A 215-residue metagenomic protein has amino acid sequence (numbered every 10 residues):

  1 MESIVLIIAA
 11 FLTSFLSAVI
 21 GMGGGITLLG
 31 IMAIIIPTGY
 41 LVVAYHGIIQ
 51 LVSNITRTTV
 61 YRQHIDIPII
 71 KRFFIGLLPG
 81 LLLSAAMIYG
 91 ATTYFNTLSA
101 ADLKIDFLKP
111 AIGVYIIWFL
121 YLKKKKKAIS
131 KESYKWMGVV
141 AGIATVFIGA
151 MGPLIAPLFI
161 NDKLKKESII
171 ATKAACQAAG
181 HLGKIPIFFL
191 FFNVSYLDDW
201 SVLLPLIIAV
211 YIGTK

Functional and structural regions predicted by a protein language model:
M1-I36, L122-K173: Selected transmembrane alpha-helices and immediately adjacent juxtamembrane segments of polytopic inner-membrane
E2-S3, I35-L51, A101-V114, V139-G149 (+1 more regions): Structural signature of hydrophobic alpha-helical transmembrane segments
I8-L16, I20, A44, I48 (+9 more regions): Hydrophobic faces of alpha-helical transmembrane segments in multi-pass integral membrane proteins
A33, I88-T92, N96, W118 (+2 more regions): Membrane-water interface at transmembrane helix exits
G39-H46, I67-R72, K163-A175: Membrane-interface alpha-helices at helix entry/exit sites of multi-pass transporters
A44-L98, L182-K215: Selective hydrophobic functional segments
S53-I65, W118-I129, P157-N161, G213-K215: C-terminal ends of transmembrane helices
I75, P79-S84, P110-Y121: Hydrophobic transmembrane alpha-helices of multi-pass small-molecule transport proteins
